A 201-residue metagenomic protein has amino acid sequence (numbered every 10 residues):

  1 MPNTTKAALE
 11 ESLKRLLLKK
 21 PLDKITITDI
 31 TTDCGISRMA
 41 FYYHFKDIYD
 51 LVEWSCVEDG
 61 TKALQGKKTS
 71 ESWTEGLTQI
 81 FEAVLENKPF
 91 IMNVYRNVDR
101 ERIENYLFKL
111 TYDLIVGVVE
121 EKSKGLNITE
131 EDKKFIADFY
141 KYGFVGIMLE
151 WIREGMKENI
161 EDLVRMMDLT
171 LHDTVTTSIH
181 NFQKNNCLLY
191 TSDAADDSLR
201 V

Functional and structural regions predicted by a protein language model:
N3-K6, E10-K14, L18, D23-T26 (+5 more regions): An amphipathic alpha-helix adjacent to DNA-recognition modules
K6-A7, I30-V52, A83, F90-V94 (+2 more regions): Basic/polar phosphate-binding segments, predominantly the helix-turn-helix DNA-binding elements of transcriptional
S55-K62, N87, I91, L114-K122 (+2 more regions): A short secondary-structure junction motif
T74-P89, D138: Amphipathic alpha-helical segments that line or abut small-molecule/effector binding pockets and mediate allosteric
R100-G125, E131-G146, T176: Amphipathic alpha-helical packing segments from all-alpha helical-bundle domains
A137-E158, T170-K184: Amphipathic C-terminal alpha-helical segment
Y190-D197: Conserved small/polar residues in nucleotide/adenosyl-binding loops
